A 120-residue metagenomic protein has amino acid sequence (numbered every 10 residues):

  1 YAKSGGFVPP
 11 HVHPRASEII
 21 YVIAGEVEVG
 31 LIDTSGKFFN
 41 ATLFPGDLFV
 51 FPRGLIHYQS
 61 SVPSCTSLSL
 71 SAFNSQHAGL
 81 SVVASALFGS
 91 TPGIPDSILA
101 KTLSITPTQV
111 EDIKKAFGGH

Functional and structural regions predicted by a protein language model:
Y1: Extracellular and analogous surface-interaction loops
S4-G6, H13-S35, P45: Glycine- and acidic-residue-biased ligand/ion/polar-headgroup-sensing regions
F7-P9, E28, D47-F49, R53-Y58: Histidine-centered metal-chelating micro-motifs
F7-V8, I32, T91, H120: Compositionally biased, intrinsically disordered low-complexity regions
V12-P14, I20-V22, T42, V50 (+1 more regions): Extracellular/periplasmic catalytic domains that process cell-envelope and extracellular macromolecules
V22-I23, G30-I32, P52, S60 (+1 more regions): Beta-strand residues in well-ordered beta-sheet regions across diverse protein folds
D33-G54: Short acidic-glycine-tyrosine-enriched beta hairpin
K37, A41, Y58-H120: Double-stranded beta-helix
